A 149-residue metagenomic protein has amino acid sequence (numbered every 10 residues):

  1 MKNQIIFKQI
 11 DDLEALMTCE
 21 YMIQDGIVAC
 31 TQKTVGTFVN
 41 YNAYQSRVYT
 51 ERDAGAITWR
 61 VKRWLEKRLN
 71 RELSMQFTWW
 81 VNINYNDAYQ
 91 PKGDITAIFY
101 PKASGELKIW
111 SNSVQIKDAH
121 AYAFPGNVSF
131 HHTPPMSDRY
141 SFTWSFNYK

Functional and structural regions predicted by a protein language model:
M1-E72, T78: Non-heme Fe(II)/2-oxoglutarate
N70-K149: Catalytic core of non-heme Fe(II) oxygenases with the double-stranded beta-helix
